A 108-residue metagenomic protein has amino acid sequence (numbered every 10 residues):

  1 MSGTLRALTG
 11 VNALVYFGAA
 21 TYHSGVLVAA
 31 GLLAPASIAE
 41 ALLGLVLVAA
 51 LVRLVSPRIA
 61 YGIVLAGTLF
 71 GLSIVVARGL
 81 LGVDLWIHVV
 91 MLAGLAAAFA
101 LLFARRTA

Functional and structural regions predicted by a protein language model:
S2-G31: Membrane-helix boundary elements
S2-L5, T9, L33-I38, V64 (+1 more regions): Juxtamembrane helix-loop boundaries in multi-pass membrane proteins
S2-V11, L51-I59, G94-A108: Membrane-water interface at the C-terminal end of transmembrane alpha helices
L14-G18, A34-R53, G62-L69: Core segments of alpha-helical transmembrane spans in multipass integral membrane proteins
V15-V26, V46-L47, A96-L102: N-terminal signal-anchor/start-transfer transmembrane helix
H23-L42, V89: A loop-to-helix transmembrane entry motif
G25-V28, V48-V55, I74-L80, L101-L102: Hydrophobic alpha-helical transmembrane segments
V55-V90: Membrane-helix boundary connector in multi-pass membrane proteins
